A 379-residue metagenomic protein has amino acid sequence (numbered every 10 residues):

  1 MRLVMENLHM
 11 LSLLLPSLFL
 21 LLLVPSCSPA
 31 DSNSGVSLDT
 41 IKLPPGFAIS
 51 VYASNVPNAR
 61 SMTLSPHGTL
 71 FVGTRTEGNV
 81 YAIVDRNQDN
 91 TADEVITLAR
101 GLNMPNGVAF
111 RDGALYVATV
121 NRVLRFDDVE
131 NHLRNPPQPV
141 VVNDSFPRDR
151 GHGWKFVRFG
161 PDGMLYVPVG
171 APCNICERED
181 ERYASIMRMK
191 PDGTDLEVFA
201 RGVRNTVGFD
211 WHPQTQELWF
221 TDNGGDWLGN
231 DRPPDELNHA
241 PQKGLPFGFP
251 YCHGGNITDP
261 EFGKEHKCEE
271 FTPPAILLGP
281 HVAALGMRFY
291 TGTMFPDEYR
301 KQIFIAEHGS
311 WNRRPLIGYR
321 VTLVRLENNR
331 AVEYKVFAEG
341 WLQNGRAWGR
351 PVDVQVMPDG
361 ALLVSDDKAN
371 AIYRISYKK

Functional and structural regions predicted by a protein language model:
L3-L15: Bacterial N-terminal signal peptides that target proteins for export
P25-S26: C-terminal motif of bacterial Sec signal peptides marking the signal peptidase cleavage site
P29-K379: Beta-propeller domains with acidic blade repeats across secreted/periplasmic ectodomains and cytosolic WD/CNH propellers
